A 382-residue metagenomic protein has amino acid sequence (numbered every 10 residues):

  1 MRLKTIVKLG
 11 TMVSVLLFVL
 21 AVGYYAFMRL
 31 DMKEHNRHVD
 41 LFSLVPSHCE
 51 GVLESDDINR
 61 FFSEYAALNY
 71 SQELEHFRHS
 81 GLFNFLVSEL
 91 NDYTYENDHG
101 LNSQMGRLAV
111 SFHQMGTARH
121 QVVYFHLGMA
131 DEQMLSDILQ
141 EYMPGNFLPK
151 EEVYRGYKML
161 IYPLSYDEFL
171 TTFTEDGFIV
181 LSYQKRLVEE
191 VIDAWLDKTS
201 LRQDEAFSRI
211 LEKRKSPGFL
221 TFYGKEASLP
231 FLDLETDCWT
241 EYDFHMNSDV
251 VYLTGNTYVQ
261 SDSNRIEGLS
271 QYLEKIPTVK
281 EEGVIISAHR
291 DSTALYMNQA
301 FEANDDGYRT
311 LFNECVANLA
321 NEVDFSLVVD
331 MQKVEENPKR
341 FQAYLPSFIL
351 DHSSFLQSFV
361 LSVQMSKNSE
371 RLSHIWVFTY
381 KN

Functional and structural regions predicted by a protein language model:
M1-V7: Short, Lys/Arg-rich N-terminal segment immediately upstream of the first membrane anchor
K8-L9, L17-I161, L196, A206-E235 (+4 more regions): Structural boundary/hinge residues at secondary-structure and domain interfaces
P149-V153, L170-F173, Y242-H245: Short, exposed beta-strand/loop patches in secreted or surface proteins that constitute
L160-W195, L295-E302: A short, solvent-exposed beta-edge/loop patch
T240-Y242, M246, S362-S366: Extracytoplasmic beta-rich ectodomain segments of secreted or membrane-anchored proteins
Y380-N382: Short, solvent-exposed mixed-charge patches
